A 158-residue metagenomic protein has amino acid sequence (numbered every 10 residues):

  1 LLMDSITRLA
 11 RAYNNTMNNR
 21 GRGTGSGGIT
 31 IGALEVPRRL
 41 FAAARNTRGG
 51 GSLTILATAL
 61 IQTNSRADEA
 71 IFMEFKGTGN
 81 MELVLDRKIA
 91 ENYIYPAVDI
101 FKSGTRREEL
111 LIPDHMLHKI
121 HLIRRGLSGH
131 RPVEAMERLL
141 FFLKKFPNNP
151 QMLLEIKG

Functional and structural regions predicted by a protein language model:
L1-G158: P-loop NTPase catalytic core
